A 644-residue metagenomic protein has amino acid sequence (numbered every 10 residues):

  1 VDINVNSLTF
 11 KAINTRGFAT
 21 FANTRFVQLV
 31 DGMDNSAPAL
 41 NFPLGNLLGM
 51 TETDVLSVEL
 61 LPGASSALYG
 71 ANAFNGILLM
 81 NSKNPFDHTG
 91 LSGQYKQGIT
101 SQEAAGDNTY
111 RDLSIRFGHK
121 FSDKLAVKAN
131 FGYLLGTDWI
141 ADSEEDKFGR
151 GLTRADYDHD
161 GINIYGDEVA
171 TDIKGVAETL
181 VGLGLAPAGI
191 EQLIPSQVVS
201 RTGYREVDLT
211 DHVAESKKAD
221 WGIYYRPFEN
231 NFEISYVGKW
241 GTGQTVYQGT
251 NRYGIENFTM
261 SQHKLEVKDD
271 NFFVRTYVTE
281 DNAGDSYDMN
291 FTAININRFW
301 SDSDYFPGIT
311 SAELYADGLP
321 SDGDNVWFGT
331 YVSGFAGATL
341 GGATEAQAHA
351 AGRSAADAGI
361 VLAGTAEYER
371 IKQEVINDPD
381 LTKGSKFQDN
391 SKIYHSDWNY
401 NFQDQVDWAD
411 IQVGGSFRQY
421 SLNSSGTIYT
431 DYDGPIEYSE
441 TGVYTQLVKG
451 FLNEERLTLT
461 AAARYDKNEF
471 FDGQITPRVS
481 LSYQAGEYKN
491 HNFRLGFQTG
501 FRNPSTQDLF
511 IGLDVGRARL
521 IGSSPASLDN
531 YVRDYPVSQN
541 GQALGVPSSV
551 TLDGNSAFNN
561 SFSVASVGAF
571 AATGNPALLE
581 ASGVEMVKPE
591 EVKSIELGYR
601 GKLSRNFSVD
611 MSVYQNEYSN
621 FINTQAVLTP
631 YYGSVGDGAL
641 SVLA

Functional and structural regions predicted by a protein language model:
V1-D34, L56-S57: Extracytoplasmic beta-strand/coil segments of soluble accessory domains associated with Gram-negative outer-membrane
K11-G17, F26-L29, P43-L48, L60 (+2 more regions): N-terminal periplasmic accessory domains that precede and gate Gram-negative outer-membrane beta-barrel machines
G17, I115-H119, A219-Y225, H263-D269 (+5 more regions): Residues on the lipid-exposed face of transmembrane beta-strands in outer-membrane beta-barrel proteins
D34-P62: Short acidic/polar hinge/loop motifs at secondary-structure boundaries that mediate gating or recognition
Q94-E256: Periplasmic-side early beta-strands and strand-to-turn transitions of outer-membrane beta-barrels
Q97-S101, Y133-T137, P227, G238-Q244 (+8 more regions): Transmembrane beta-strands of outer-membrane beta-barrel pores
K264-F471: Face-selective signature of the C-terminal outer-membrane beta-barrel domain
A526-L643: Membrane-embedded beta-barrel scaffold of Gram-negative outer-membrane proteins
